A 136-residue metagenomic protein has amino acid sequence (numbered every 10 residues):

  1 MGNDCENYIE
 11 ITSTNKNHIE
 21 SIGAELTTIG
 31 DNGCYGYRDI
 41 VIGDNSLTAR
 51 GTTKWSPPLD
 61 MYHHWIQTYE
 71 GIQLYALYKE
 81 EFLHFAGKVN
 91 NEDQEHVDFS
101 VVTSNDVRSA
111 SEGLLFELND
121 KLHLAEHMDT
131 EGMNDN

Functional and structural regions predicted by a protein language model:
M1-D135: Long, contiguous binding/interaction regions
